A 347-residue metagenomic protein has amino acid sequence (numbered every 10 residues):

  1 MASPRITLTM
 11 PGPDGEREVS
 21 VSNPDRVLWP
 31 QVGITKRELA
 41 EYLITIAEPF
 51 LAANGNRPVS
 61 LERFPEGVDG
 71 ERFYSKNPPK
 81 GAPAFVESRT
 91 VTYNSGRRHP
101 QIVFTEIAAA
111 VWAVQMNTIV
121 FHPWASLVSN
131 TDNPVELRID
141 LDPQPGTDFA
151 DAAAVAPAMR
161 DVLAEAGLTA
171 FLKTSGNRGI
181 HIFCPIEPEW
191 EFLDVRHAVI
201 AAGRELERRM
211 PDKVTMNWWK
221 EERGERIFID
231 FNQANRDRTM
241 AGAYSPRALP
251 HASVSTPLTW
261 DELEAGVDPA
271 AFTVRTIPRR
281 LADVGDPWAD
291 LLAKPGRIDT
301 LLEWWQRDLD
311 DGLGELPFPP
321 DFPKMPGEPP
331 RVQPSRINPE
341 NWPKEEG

Functional and structural regions predicted by a protein language model:
M1-A40, L51, G55-N56, R98 (+4 more regions): C-terminal accessory nucleic-acid interaction domains of nucleic acid-metabolism proteins
A2-G15, I44-P145, F149, A153 (+6 more regions): SsDNA-processing nucleotidyl-transfer enzymes
L28, V68-E71, G81, T147 (+2 more regions): Flexible loop/turn segments at secondary-structure boundaries
Y42, F149-L168, V195-P211: Long, well-ordered alpha-helical scaffolding segments within enzyme catalytic domains, especially pronounced
L61-F64, A170-G176, N217-E221: Short beta-strand
A150, K173, I186-P188: Nucleic-acid 5′ end/cap handling module spanning
T174-C184: Short, conserved phosphate-binding/catalytic loop or strand-edge motifs used in phosphoryl-/nucleotidyl-transfer
F183-R196: Catalytic palm subdomain of template-directed nucleic-acid polymerases, centered on the conserved carboxylate motif
